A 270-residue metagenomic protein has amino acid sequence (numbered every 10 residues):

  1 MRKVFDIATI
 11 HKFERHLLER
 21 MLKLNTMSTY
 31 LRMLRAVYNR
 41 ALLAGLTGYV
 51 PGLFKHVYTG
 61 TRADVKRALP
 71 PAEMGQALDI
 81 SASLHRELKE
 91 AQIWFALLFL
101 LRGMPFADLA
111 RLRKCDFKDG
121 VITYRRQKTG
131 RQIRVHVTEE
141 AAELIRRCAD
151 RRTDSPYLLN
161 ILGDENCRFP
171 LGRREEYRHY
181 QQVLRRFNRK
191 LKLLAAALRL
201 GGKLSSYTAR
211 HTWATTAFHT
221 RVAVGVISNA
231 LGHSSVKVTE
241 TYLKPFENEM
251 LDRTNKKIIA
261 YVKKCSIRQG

Functional and structural regions predicted by a protein language model:
M1-V65, I80: N-terminal core-binding DNA-recognition domain of tyrosine recombinases/integrases
V4, K55, R111-R147, G163-D164: Conserved tyrosine-mediated DNA breakage-rejoining catalytic core shared by Y-recombinases
L24, S28, Y49-F106, A110: Basic, Lys/Arg- and aromatic-enriched nucleic-acid-binding interface segment
A68, R126-G130, D164, L231-K256: Catalytic-site neighborhood detector that most strongly recognizes the C-terminal catalytic loop/helix of tyrosine
M74, E139-G201: Active-site/catalytic core of tyrosine-dependent DNA strand-transfer enzymes
D79, S83-R86, H179-Q181, R185-N229: Short, basic (Lys/Arg/His-rich) helix/loop patches that form interaction surfaces in the mid-to-C-terminal regions
C115-V121, G201-G202, V222-T241, R268-G270: Short, polar N-cap/turn motifs at the start of nucleic acid-interacting alpha helices
H136-E139, C148, K244-G270: DNA/chromatin major-groove-contacting recognition/catalytic segments
